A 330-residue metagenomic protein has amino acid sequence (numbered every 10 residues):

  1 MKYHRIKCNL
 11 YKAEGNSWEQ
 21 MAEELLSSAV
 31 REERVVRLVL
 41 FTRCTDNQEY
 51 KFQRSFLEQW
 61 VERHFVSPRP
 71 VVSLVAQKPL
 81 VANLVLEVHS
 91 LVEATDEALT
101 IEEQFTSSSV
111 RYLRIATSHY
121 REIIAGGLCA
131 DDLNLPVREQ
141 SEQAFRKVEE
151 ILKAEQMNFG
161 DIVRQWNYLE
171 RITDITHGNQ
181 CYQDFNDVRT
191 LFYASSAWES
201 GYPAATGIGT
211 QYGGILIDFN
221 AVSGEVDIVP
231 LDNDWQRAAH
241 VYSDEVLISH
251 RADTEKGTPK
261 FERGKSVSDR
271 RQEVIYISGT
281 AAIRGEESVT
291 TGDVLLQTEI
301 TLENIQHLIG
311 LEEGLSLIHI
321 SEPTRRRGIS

Functional and structural regions predicted by a protein language model:
M1, A82-R111, S243-H250: Long, contiguous juxta-domain segments that are non-catalytic but functionally important
M1-A13, L99-V137, G257-L295: RNase H-like nuclease fold core
E14-E32, Q140-E155, F261, L295-S316: Short, well-ordered amphipathic alpha-helical segments that serve as non-catalytic structural scaffolds within diverse
R31-V35, C44-Q59, L133-Q143, K153 (+4 more regions): Extended intrinsically disordered, low-complexity coil regions enriched in Ser, Thr, Gly, Ala and often Pro
E33-L38, H119-G127, D161-Y168, Y276: Glycine-rich, often proline-containing surface loops adjacent to acidic residues and nearby aromatics that form
R43, N47-E93, H177-F219, S330: Short, conserved loop-to-beta-strand elements that form functional interface hotspots
T100-Q104, T210, G214, D218-R271: Surface-exposed beta-loop interaction hotspot
I318-I329: Single conserved hydrophobic/aromatic residue that forms the stacking wall/gate of nucleotide- or nucleobase-binding
